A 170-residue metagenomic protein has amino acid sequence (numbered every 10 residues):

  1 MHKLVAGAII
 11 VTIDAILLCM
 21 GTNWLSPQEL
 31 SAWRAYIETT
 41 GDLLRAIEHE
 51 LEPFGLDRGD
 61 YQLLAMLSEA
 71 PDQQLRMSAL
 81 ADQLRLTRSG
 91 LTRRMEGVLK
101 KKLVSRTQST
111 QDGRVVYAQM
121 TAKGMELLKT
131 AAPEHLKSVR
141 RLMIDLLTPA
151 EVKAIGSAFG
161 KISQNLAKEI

Functional and structural regions predicted by a protein language model:
M1-F54, L103, K153: N-terminal leader segment of winged-helix/HTH proteins
L25-Q28, L56, M120, L147: Alpha-helical hairpin
W33-L51, L128-L147, I155-L166: Hydrophobic alpha-helical core bundles mediating ligand binding, dimerization, or RNAP-core interactions
T40, D60-L63, G124, E151: The N-cap/first-turn positions of alpha helices within or immediately adjacent to helix-turn-helix DNA-binding domains
L44-S89: N-terminal helix-turn-helix DNA-binding core of bacterial DNA-binding proteins
M77, M95-E96: Short, hydrophobic-biased segments on the C-terminal half of alpha helices that form "recognition helices"
E96-S157: Charged, amphipathic alpha-helical coiled-coil/dimerization segments
